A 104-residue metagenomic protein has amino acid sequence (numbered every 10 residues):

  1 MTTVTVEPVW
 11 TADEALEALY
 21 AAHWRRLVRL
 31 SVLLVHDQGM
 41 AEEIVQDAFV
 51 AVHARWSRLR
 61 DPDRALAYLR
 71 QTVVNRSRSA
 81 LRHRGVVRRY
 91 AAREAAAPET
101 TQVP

Functional and structural regions predicted by a protein language model:
T2-T3, W10, E14, A18 (+1 more regions): Acidic, proline/glycine-rich intrinsically disordered inter-domain spacer in sigma factors
V4-R29, G39-V45, H53: A short, charge-rich alpha-helical start-of-domain segment used by transcription regulators
A22, L34, I44, Q71-T72 (+1 more regions): Conserved catalytic core of Hanks-type protein kinase domains
E43-V50, D63-N75: Structural recognition of an alpha-helix C-terminal capping motif at a helix-to-coil junction
A54-R60, V74-R93, T101-P104: Arg/Lys-rich amphipathic alpha helix in sigma70-family domain 2
